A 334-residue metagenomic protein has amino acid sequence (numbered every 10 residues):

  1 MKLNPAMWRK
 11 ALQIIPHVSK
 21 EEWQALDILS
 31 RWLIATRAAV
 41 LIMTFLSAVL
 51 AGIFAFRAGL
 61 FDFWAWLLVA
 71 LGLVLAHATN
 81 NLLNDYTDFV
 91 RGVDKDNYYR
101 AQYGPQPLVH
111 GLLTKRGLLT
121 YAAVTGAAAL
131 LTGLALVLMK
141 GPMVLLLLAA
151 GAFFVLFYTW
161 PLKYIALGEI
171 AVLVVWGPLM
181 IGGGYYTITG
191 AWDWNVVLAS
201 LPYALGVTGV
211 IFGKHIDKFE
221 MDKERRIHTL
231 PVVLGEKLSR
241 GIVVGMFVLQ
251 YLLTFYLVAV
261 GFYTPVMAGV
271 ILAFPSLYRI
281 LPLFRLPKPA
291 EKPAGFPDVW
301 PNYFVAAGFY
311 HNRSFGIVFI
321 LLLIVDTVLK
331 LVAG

Functional and structural regions predicted by a protein language model:
M1-W64, L68, I165-G168: Topogenic membrane-insertion module of multi-pass membrane proteins
I42, L46-L50, A171-Y185, Y203 (+2 more regions): Small-residue-rich segments of transmembrane alpha-helices in multi-pass membrane proteins, especially helix faces
V49-L50, A58-Y86, L145-L156, D193-G213: Membrane-embedded alpha-helical segments that form the functional core of polytopic membrane enzymes, especially those
L75-R100, T208-P231, E236-L238: Acidic (Asp/Glu-rich) catalytic motifs at the cytosolic membrane interface
N97-L138, I227-P265, A306-V318: Multi-pass membrane catalytic core of lipid/isoprenoid biosynthesis enzymes
G104-W192: Intramembrane alpha-helical segments
V172-R225, R240: Functional transmembrane core segments of multi-pass inner-membrane proteins
A259-V332: Extended hydrophobic alpha-helices typical of membrane-associated regions
